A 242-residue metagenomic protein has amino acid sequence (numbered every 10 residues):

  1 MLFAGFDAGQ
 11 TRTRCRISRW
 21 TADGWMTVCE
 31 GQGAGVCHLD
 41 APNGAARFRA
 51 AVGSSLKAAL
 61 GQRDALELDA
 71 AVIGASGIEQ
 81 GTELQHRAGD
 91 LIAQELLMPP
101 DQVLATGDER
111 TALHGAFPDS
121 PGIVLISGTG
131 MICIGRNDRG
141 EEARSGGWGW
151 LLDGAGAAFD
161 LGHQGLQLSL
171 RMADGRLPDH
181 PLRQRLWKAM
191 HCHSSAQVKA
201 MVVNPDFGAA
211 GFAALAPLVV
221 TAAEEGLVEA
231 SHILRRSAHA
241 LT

Functional and structural regions predicted by a protein language model:
L2-R47, L66-E67, E141-A143, G147: Short glycine-rich, Thr/Ser-proximal phosphate-binding strand/loop in the N-terminal lobe of ATP-dependent enzymes
F3-D7, L68-V72, G122-I126, C133: Short glycine-aspartate micro-motif
T13-R19, H114, L125, M131-R136: Short beta-strand scaffold segments in enzyme catalytic cores
C37-D40, L56-E95, A105, H114-F117: Short beta-strand-loop/turn "lid" adjacent to the catalytic site in phosphate-handling enzymes
D40, E141-C192: Glycine-rich phosphate-binding loop plus the immediately following alpha-helix
A45-R47, A51, H191-T242: Adenine-nucleotide phosphate-binding core of ATP-dependent small-molecule kinases
P100-V124, E141: Conserved phosphate-binding catalytic cores of ATP/NTP-utilizing and phosphoryl-transfer enzymes
M131-S145, A213-A216: Acidic-glycine-rich active-site phosphate/pyrophosphate-binding loop
